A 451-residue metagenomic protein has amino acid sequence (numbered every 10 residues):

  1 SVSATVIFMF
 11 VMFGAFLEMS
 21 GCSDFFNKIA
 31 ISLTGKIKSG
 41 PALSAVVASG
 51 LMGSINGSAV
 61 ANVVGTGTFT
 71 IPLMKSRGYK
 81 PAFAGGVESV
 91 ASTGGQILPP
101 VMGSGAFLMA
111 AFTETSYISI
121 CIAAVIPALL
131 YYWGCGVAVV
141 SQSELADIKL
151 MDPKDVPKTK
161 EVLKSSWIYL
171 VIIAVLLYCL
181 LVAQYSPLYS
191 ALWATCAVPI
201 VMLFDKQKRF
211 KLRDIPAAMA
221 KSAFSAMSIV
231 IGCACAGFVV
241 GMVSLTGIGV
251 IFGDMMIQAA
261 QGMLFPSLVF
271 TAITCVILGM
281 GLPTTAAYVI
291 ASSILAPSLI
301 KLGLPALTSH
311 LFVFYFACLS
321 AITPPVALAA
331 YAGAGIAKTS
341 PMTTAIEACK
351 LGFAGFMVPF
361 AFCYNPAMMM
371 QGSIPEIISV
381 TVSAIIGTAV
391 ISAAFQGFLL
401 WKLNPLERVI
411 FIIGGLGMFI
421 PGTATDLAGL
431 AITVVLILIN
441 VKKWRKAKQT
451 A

Functional and structural regions predicted by a protein language model:
S1-D24, L188, L192, R213-V250 (+4 more regions): Core transmembrane alpha-helical segments of multi-pass membrane transporters/permeases
S1-V6, S32-A45, R77-F83, K164-L170 (+5 more regions): Membrane-interfacial loop-to-helix junctions in multi-pass transporters
A4, A42-S44, C121, L170-V171 (+8 more regions): Hydrophobic alpha-helical transmembrane segments
V6, F10, G40-P41, S49 (+8 more regions): Hydrophobic alpha-helical transmembrane segments in multi-pass membrane proteins
F13-E18, S49-S58, V90-Q96, L181 (+4 more regions): Transmembrane alpha-helix interface/packing and boundary motifs in multi-pass membrane proteins, characterized by
N27-G95, V101, G105, E114 (+2 more regions): Hydrophobic transmembrane alpha-helices that form the pore/transport pathway of multi-pass ion and small-solute
I122-S225, L328-L416, W444-A451: Long, contiguous bundles of hydrophobic transmembrane helices that form the permeation core of multi-pass
V243-A259, P366-E376: Membrane-interface helix termini and inter-helical loops of multi-pass transporters
